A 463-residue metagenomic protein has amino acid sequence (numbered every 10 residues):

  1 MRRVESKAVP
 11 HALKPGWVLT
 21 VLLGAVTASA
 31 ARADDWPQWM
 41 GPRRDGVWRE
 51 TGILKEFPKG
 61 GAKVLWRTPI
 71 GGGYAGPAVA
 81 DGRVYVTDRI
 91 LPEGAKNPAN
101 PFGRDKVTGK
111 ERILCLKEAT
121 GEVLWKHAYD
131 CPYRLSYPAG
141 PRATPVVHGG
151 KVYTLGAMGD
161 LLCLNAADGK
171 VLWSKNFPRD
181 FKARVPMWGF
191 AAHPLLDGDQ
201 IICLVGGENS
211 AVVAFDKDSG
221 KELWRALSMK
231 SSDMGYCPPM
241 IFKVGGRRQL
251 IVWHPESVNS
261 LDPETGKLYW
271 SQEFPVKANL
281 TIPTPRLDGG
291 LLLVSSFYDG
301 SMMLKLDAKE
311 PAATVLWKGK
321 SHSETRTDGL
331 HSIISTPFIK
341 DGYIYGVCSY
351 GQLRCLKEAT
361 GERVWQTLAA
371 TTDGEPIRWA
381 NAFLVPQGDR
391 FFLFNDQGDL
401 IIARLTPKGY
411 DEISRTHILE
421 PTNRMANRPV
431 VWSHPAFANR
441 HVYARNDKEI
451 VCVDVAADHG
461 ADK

Functional and structural regions predicted by a protein language model:
M1-P15: N-terminal secretory signal peptides that target proteins for export/translocation
K7, V26-A30: Polybasic, low-complexity, intrinsically disordered segments
P10-A12, L19, G61: Composition-driven detection of intrinsically disordered, low-complexity segments
G16-T27: Bacterial N-terminal signal peptides
A30-K463: Noncatalytic, solvent-exposed loop/strand surfaces of beta-propeller-type extracellular/periplasmic domains
